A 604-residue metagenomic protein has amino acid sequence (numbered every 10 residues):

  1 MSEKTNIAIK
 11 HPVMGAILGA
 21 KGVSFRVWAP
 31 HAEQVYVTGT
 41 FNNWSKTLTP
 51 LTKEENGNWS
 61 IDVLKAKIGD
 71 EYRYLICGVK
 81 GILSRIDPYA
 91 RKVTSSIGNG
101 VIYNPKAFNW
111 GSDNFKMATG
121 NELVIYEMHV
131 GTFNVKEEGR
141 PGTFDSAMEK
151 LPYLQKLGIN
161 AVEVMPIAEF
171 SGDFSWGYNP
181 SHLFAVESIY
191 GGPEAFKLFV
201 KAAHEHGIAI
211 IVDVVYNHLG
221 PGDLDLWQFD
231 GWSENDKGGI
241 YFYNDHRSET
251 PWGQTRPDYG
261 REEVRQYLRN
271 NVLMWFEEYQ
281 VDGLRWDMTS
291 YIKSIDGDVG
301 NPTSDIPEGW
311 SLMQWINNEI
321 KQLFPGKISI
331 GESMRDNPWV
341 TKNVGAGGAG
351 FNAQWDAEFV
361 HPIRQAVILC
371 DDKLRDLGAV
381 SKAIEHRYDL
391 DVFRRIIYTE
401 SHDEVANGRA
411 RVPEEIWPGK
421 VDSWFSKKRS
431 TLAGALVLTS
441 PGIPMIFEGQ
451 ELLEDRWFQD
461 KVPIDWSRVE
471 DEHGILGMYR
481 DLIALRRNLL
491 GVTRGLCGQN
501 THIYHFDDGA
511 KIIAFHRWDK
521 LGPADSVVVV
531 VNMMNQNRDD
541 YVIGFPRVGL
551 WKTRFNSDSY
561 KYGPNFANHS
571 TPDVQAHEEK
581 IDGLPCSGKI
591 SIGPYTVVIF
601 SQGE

Functional and structural regions predicted by a protein language model:
M1-E122, D145-Q155, S426-K427, S440-I446 (+1 more regions): Carbohydrate-interacting/catalytic domains
V27, Y74, M128, L154 (+12 more regions): Conserved, mostly hydrophobic/aromatic
I76-M117, H206, D225-H246, D371-Y388 (+1 more regions): Core domains of carbohydrate- and sulfate-ester-processing enzymes
V93-T94, D113-G120, H129-D305: Substrate-binding/active-site clefts of carbohydrate-active enzymes
S146, A195, E263-L268, E308-L312 (+4 more regions): Soluble or luminal CAZymes and related metallo-dependent hydrolases
K150, A195, F199, V264-W275 (+5 more regions): Alpha-helical packing segments of well-folded alpha/beta enzyme cores
E187-G191, Y259-G260, N301-P307, G419-F425 (+2 more regions): Short, contiguous acidic/charged loop-to-helix segments that flank catalytic cores in large enzymes
Q280-D282, S294-Q459, R487-T493, G498-S557 (+1 more regions): Conserved alpha/beta catalytic core and glycan-binding cleft of carbohydrate-active enzymes
